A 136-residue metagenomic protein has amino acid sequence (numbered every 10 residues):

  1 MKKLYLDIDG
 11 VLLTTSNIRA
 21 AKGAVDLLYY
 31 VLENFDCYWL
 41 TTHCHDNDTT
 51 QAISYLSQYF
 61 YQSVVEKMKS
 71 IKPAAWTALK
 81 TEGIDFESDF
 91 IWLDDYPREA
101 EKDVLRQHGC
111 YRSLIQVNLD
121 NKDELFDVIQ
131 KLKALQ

Functional and structural regions predicted by a protein language model:
M1-K3, S88-D89: Hydrophobic/aromatic side chains embedded in well-ordered alpha-helices
K2-A78: Alpha-helical substrate-recognition element adjacent to the catalytic core
I53-Q136: C-terminal cap/substrate-recognition subdomain and adjoining C-terminal extension of metal-dependent phosphatase-like
